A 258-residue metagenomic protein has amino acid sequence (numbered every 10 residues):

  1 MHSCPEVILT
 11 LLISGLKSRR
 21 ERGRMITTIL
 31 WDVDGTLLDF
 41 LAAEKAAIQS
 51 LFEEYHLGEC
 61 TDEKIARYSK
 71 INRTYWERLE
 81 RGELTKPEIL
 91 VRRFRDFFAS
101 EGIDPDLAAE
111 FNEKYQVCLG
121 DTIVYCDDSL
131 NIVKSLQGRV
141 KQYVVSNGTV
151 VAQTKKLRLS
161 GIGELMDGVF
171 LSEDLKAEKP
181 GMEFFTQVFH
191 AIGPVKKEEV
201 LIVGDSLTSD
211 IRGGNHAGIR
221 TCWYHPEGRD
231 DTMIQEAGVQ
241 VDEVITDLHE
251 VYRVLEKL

Functional and structural regions predicted by a protein language model:
S3, V7-I29, A42, K134 (+2 more regions): Asp-based, Mg2+/Mn2+-dependent phosphohydrolase catalytic module
I26-D127: N-terminal helical cap/lid subdomain that shapes the substrate entry/recognition surface in HAD-like hydrolases
G58, D104, R139-V140, V195-E198: Secondary-structure boundary/capping positions in well-ordered alpha/beta enzyme cores
T85, I123, V144, L201-I202: Residue-level marker of alpha-helix boundaries and capping positions
A99, G138-V140, I219: Short glycine/proline-enriched coil/turn segments at helix->beta-strand junctions
L119-I123, N147-G148, W223: Short, flexible loop segments at the rims of nucleotide/cofactor-binding pockets, characterized by
D128-R139: Catalytic-core regions built around general acid/base machinery
